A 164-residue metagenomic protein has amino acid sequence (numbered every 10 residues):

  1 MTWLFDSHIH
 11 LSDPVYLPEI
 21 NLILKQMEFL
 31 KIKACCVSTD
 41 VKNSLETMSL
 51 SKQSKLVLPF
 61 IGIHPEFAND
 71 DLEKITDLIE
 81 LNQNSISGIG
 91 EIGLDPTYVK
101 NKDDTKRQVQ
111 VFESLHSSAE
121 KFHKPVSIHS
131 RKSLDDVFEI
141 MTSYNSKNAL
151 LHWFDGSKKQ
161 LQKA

Functional and structural regions predicted by a protein language model:
M1-A164: Mid-domain alpha/beta scaffold segments of enzyme catalytic cores
